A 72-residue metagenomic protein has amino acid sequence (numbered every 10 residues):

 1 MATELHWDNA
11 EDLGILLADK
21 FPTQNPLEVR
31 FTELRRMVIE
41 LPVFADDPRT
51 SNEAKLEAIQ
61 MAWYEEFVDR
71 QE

Functional and structural regions predicted by a protein language model:
A2-E72: A charge-rich, low-complexity, intrinsically flexible signal that marks solvent-exposed coils, linkers, repeats
